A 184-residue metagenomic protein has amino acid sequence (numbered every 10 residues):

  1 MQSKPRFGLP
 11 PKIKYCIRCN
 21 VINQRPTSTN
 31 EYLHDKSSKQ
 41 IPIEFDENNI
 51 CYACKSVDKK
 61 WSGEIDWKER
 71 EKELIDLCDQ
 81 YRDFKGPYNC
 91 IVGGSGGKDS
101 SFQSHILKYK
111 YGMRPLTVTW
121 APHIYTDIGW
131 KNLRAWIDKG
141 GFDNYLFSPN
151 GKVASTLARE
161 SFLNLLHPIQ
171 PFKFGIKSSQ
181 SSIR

Functional and structural regions predicted by a protein language model:
Q2, L9, I13-R184: ATP-dependent adenylation/nucleotidyltransferase module used to activate substrates
